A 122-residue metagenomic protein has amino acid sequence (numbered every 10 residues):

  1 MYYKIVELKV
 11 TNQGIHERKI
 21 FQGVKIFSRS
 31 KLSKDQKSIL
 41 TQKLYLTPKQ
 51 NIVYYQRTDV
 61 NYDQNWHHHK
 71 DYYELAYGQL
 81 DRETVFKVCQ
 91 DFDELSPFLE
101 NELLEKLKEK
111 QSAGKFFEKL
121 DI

Functional and structural regions predicted by a protein language model:
M1-I122: Terminal leader/tail segments of proteins
